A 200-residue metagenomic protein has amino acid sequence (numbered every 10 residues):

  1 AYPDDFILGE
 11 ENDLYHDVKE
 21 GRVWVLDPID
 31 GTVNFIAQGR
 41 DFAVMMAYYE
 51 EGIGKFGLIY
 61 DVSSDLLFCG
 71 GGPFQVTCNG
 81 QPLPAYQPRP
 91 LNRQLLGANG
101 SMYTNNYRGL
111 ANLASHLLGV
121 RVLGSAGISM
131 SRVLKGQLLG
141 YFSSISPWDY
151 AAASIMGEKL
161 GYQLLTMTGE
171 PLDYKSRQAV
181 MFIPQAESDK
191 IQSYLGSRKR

Functional and structural regions predicted by a protein language model:
A1-I29, S193: N-terminal subdomain of lithium-sensitive/metallo-dependent phosphomonoesterases centered on the IMPase/IPPase/PAP
I7, T32, D61, G70 (+3 more regions): Residue-level signal for inorganic ion chemistry
G9-E11, G80, G124: Short loop/edge segments at beta-strand edges and connector loops that shape dinucleotide/nucleotide cofactor-binding
V18-F74: DPxDG-like acidic metal-binding loop motif
I53, Q75-C78, P82-P84, Q163 (+1 more regions): Short helix-loop capping/hinge motifs at secondary-structure junctions, enriched in acidic/polar residues
V62-N92: ATP-dependent small-molecule kinase catalytic core of the GHMP/sugar-kinase superfamily and closely related
Q87-R200: An extended, acidic
